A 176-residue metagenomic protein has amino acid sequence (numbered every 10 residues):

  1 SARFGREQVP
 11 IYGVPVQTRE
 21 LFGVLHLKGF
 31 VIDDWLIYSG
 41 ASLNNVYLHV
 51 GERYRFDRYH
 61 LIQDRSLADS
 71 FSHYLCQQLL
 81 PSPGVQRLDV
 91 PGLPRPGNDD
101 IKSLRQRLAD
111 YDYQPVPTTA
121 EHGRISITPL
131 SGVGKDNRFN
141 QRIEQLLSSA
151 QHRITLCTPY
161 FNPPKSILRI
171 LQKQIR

Functional and structural regions predicted by a protein language model:
S1-A150: HKD-type phospholipase D/PLD-like phosphodiesterase module
S1-E7, L146-R176: Primarily the HKD phosphodiesterase
